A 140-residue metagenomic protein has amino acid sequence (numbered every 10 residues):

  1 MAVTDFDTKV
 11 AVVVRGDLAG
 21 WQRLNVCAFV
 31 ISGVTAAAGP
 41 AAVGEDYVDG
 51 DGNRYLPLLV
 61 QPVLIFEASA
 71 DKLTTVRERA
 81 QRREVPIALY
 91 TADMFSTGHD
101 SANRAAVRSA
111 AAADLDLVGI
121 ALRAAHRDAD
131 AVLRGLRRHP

Functional and structural regions predicted by a protein language model:
M1-P140: Positively charged, small/polar-rich N-terminal and surface patches that mediate targeting and assembly and bind
